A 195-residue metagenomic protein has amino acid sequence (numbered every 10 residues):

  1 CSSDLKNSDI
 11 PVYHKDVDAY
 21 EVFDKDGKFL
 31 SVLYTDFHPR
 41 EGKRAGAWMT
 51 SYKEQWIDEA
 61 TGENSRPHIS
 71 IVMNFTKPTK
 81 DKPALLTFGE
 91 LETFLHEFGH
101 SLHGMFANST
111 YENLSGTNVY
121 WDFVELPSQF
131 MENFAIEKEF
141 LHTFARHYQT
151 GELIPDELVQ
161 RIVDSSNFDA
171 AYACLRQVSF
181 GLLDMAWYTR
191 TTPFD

Functional and structural regions predicted by a protein language model:
C1-D195: Cation-handling catalytic/transport regions enriched in His/Asp/Glu
